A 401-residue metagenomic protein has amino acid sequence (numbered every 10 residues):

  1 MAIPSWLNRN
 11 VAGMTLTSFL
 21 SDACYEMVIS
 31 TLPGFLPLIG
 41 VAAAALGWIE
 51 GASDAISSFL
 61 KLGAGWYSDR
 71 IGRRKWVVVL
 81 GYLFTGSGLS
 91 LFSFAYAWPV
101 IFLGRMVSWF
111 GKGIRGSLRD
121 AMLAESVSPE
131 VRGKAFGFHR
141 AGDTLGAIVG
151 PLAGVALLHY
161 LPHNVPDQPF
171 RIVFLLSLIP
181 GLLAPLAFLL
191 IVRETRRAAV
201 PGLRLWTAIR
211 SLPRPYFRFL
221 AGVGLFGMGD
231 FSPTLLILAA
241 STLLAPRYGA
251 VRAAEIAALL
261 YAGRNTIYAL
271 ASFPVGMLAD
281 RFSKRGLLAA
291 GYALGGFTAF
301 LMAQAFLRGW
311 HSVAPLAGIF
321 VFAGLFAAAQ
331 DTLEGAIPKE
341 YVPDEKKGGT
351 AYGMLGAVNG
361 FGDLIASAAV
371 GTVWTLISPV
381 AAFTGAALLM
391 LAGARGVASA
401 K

Functional and structural regions predicted by a protein language model:
A2-S58, F217-L260: Helix-loop boundary and gating motifs at the non-cytosolic
G34-L38, V149-Q168, A239-T242, I365-A381: Transmembrane alpha-helix termini and helix-breaking/packing motifs in multi-pass membrane transporters
L60-R73, L158, L270-K284, W374: Helix-to-loop junctions at the C-terminal end of transmembrane segments in multipass secondary transporters
R70-Y82, R281-A293: Cytoplasmic membrane-interface "Motif A"-like loop-to-helix N-cap segments of 12-TM Major Facilitator Superfamily
L83-Y96, A293-W310: C-terminal ends and interior cores of transmembrane alpha-helices in multi-pass membrane transporters/permeases
G104-T144: Cytoplasmic helix-loop-helix junction between adjacent transmembrane helices in 12-TM secondary transporters
I114-V127, A329-P343: Intracellular juxtamembrane helix-capping segments at the cytosolic ends of symmetry-related transmembrane helices
G154, L178-A198, G393-A400: C-terminal membrane-cytosol helix-exit motif in multi-pass small-molecule transporters
